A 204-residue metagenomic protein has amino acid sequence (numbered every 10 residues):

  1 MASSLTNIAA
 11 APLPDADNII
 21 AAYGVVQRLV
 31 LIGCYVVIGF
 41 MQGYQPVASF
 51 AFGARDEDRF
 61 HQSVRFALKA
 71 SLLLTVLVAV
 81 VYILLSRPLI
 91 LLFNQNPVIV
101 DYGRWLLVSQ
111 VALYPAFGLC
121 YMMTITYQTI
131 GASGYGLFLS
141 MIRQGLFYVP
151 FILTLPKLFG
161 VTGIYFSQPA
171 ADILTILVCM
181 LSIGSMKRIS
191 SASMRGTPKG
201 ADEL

Functional and structural regions predicted by a protein language model:
M1-V26, I32, F50, P88-P97 (+1 more regions): Helix-terminus/linker motif at the lipid-water interface of multi-pass membrane proteins
A2, L31, Q45-A48, G131 (+3 more regions): Hydrophobic side chains within alpha-helical segments
S3, N7, S86-R87, Y148 (+2 more regions): Alpha-helical transmembrane segments of polytopic integral membrane proteins, especially the permease/helical cores
N7, A22-S86, F117-G131, Y135-L139: Small-residue-rich hydrophobic transmembrane alpha-helices
I38-M41, Q110-T129, Y135-Q144, F151 (+1 more regions): Short runs within selected transmembrane alpha-helices of multi-pass transporters and secretion channels
A48-L113, T154-L204: Short alpha-helical transmembrane segments in multi-pass integral membrane proteins
